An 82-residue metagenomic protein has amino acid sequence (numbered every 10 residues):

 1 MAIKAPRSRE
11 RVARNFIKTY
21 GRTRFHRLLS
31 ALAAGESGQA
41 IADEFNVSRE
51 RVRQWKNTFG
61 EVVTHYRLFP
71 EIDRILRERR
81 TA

Functional and structural regions predicted by a protein language model:
A2-I17: Short, Lys/Arg-enriched N-terminal segment that forms or immediately precedes the first helix of a structured domain
I17-E36: Short, amphipathic alpha-helical "recognition" segments used to contact nucleic acids or chromatin
A40-E44: Short alpha-helical "recognition helix" segments of helix-turn-helix
E50: Key DNA-contact positions within bacterial/archaeal DNA-binding proteins
W55: Residues in the recognition helix of alpha-helical DNA-binding motifs
T58: Alpha-helical DNA-recognition elements
E61-A82: Short Lys/Arg-enriched helix C-cap and helix-to-coil transition segments that create basic nucleic-acid-contact patches
